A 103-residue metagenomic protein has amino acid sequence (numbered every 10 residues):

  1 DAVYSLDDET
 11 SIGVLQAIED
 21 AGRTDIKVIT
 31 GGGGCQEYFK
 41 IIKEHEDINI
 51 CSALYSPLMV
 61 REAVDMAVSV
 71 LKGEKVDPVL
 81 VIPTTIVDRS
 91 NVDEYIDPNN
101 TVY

Functional and structural regions predicted by a protein language model:
D1-K40: Hydrophobic alpha-helical
D7, I41-I42, L58, P98: Generic signature of intrinsically disordered, low-complexity segments enriched in small/polar residues
D8, L15-R23, K43, D47 (+2 more regions): Sec-exported extracytoplasmic/periplasmic mature domains
V28-I29, S52, I86: Generic preference for hydrophobic
Y38-K43, Y103: Extracellular/periplasmic bilobal clamshell ligand-binding domains
E44-P57: Short beta-strand elements at the ligand-binding edges of bilobed clamshell
Y55-Y103: Hinge/cleft segment of the Venus flytrap/periplasmic-binding protein
